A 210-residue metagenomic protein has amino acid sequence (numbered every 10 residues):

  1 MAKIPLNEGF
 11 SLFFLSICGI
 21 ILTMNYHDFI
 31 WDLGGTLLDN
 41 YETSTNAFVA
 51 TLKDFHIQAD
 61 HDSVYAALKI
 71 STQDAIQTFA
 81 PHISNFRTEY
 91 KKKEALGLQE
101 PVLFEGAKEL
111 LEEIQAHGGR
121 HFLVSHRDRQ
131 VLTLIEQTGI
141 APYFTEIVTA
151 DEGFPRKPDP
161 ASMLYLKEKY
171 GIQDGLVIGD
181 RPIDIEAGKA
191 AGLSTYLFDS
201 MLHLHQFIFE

Functional and structural regions predicted by a protein language model:
A2-G9: Targeting/processing segments of secretory and organellar proteins
G9-H27, E112-Q115, D128, L132-E210: Asp-based, Mg2+/Mn2+-dependent phosphohydrolase catalytic module
N25-E109, H117: N-terminal helical cap/lid subdomain that shapes the substrate entry/recognition surface in HAD-like hydrolases
T36, V124-S125: Conserved phosphate-coupling serine/threonine residues in phosphotransfer and NTP-handling enzymes
Q58, R120, S194: Residue-level detector of anion-binding/catalytic polar loops
G97-V102, S125-H126, G153-P155: Short, flexible loop segments at the rims of nucleotide/cofactor-binding pockets, characterized by
R120-H121, G179: Short, conserved structural micro-motifs that define repeat-unit consensus positions and nucleotide-binding loops
